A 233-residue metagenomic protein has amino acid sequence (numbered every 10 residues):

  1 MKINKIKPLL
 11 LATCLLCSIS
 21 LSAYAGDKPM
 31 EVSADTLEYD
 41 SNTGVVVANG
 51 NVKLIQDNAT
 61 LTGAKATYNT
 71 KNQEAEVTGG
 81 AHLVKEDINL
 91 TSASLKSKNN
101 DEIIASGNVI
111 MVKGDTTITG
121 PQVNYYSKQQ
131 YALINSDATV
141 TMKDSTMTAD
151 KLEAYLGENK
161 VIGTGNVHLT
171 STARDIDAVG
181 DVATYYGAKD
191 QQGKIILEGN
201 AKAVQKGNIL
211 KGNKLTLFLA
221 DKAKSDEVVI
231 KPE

Functional and structural regions predicted by a protein language model:
M1-E233: Mature-chain termini and adjacent capping regions
